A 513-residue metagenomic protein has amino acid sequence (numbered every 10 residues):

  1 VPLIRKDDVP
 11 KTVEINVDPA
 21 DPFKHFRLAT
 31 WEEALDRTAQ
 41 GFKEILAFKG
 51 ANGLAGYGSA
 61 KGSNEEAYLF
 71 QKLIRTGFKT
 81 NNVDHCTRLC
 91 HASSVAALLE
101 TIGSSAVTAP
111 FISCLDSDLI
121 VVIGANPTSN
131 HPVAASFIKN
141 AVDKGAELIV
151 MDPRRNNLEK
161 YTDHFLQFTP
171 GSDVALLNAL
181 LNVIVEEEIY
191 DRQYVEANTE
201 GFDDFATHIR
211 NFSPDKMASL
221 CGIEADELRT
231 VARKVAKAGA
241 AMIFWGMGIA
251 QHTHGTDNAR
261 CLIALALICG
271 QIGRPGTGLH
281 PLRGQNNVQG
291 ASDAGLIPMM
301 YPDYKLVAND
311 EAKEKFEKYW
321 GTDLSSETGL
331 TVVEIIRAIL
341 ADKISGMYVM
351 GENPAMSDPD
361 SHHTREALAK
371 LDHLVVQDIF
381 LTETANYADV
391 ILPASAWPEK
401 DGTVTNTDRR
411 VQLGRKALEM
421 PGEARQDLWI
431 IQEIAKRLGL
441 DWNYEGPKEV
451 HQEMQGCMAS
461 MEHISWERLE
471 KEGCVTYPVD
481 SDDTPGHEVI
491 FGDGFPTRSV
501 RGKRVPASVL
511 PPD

Functional and structural regions predicted by a protein language model:
V1-I189, A197, F205, K216 (+4 more regions): N-terminal export/assembly segments and adjacent metallocofactor-ligating motifs of anaerobic energy-metabolism
A47, P170-V376, T384-L392, A396-D513: Domain-level signature for respiratory redox metalloenzymes
E66-F70, V133-A134, D257-N258, P359-S361 (+1 more regions): Residues at alpha-helix caps and immediate loop-helix transition turns in enzyme cores, especially N- and C-cap
V150-D152, V375-D378: Short beta-strand elements of ligand-binding domains
R154, Q285, F380: Residues in the short beta-alpha loop(s) of Rossmann-like NAD(P)-binding domains
N157, T382-E383: Conserved H-loop
